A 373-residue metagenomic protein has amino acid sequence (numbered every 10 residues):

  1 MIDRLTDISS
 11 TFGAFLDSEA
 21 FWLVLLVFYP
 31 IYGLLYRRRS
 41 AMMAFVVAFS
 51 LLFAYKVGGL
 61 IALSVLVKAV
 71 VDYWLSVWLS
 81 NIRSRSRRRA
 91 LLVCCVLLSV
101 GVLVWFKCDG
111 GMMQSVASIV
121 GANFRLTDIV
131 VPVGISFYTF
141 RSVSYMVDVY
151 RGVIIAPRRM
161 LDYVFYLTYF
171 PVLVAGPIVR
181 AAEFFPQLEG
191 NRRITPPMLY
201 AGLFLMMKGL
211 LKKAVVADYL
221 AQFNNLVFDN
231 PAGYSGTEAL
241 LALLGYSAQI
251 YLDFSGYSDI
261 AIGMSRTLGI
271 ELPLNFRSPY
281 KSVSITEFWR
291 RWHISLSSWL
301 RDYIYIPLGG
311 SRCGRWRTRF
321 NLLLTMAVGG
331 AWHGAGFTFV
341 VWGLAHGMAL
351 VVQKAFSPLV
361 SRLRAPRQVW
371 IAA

Functional and structural regions predicted by a protein language model:
I2-A373: Membrane-embedded transmembrane alpha-helical bundles that form the catalytic cores of multi-pass lipid-modifying
